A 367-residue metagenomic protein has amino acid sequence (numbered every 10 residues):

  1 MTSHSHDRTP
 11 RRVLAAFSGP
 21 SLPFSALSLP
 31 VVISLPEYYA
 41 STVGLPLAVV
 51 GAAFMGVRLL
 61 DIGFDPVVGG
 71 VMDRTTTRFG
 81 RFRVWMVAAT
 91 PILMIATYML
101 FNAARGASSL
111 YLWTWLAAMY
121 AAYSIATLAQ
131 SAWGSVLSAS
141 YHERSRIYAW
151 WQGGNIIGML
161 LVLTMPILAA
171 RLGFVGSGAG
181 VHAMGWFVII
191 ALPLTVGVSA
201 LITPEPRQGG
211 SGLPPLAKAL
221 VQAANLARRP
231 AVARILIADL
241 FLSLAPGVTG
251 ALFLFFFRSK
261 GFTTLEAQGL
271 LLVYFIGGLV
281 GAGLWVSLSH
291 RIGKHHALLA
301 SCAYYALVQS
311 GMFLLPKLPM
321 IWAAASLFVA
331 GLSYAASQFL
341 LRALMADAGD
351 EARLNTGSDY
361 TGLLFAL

Functional and structural regions predicted by a protein language model:
T2-L367: Membrane-embedded alpha-helical bundles of multi-pass transporters/translocases, especially carrier/permease families
